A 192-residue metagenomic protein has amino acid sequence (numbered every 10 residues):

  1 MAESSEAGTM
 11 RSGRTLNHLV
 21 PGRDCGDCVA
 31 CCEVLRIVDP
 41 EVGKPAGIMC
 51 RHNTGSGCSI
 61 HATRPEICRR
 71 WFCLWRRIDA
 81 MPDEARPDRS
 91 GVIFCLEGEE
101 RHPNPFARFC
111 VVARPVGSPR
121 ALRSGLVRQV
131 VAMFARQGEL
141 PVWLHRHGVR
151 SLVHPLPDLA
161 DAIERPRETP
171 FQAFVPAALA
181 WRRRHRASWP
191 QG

Functional and structural regions predicted by a protein language model:
A2-G192: Short loop/turn segments that flank or connect secondary-structure elements
